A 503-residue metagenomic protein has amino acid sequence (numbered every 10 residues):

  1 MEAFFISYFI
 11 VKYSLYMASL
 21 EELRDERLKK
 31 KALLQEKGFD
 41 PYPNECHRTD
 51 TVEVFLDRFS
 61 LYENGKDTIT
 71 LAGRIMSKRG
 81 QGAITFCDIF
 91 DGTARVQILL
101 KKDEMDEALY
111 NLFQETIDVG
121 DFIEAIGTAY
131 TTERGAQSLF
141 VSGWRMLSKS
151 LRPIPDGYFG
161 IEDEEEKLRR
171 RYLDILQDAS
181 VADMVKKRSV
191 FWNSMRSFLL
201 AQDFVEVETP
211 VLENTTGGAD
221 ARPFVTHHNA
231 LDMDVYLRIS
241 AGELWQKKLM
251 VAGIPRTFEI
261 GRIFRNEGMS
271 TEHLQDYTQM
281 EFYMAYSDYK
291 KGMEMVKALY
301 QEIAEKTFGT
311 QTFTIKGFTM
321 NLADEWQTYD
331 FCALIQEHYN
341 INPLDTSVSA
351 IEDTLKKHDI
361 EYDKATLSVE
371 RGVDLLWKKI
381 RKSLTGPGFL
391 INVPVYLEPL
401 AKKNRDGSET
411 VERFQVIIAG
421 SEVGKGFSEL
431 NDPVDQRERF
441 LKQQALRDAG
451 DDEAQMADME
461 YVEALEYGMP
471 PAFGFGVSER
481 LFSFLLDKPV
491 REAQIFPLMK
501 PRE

Functional and structural regions predicted by a protein language model:
F4-Y16: Short, Lys/Arg-enriched N-terminal segments with co-localized hydrophobic residues within the first ~10-30 amino acids
M17-R27: Short, 15-30-residue, compositionally biased linear elements with alpha-helical propensity or flexible coil
S19-L20, K31-K37, P41-K291, Q301 (+1 more regions): Class II aminoacyl-tRNA synthetase-like tRNA-binding/catalytic domains
T132, F198-Q202, E302-T310, I341-S347: Secondary-structure boundary elements
E208-V211, F308-T319: Short, glycine/acidic-rich hinge or "gate" loops at secondary-structure transitions that mediate conformational
P210-E302, M320-N321, E325-E503: A translation/RNA-centric and nucleic-acid-associated enzymatic feature enriched in Class II aminoacyl-tRNA synthetases
